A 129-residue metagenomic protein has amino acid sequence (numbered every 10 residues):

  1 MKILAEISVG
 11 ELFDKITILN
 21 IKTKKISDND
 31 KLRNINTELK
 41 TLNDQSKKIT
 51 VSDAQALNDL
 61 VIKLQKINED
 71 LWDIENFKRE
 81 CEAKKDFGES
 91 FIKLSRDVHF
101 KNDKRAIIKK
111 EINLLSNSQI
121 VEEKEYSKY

Functional and structural regions predicted by a protein language model:
M1-Y129: Extended, charge-rich alpha-helical interface modules
